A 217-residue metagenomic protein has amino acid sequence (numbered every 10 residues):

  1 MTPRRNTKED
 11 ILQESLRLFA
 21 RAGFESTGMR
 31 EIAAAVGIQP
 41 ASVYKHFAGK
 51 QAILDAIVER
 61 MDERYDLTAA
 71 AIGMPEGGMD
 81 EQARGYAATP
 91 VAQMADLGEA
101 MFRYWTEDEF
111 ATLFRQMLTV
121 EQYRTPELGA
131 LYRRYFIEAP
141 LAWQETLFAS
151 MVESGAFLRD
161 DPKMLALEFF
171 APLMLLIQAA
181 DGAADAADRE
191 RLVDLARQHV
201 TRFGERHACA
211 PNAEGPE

Functional and structural regions predicted by a protein language model:
M1-N6, D10, R17, E76-G78 (+1 more regions): N-terminal intrinsically disordered/low-complexity leader segments
T2, A48-A52, A56, T106-E109 (+4 more regions): Residues in soluble alpha-helical coiled-coils and helical-bundle/repeat scaffolds
D10, E14, L18-R60: Helix-turn-helix
E59-Y65, I72-G73: Short, basic, alpha-helical segments at the C-terminal edge of helix-turn-helix-like DNA-binding modules
A69-A111, L165-F169, A196: Hydrophobic alpha-helical connector segments
A92, T106-T119, P126-E153, D194: Amphipathic alpha-helical packing segments from all-alpha helical-bundle domains
E99-T106, R115-Y123, R202-R206: Helix-loop "lid/cap" segments that line or gate small-molecule binding pockets
A130-R134, E138, F148-T201, P211-E217: Hydrophobic/aromatic-rich alpha-helical bundle segments in the mid-to-C-terminal region
